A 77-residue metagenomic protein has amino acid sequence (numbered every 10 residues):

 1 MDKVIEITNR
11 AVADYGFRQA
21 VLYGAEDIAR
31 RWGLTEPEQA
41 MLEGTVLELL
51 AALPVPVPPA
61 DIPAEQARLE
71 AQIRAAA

Functional and structural regions predicted by a protein language model:
M1-A77: Terminal, compositionally biased segments used for targeting/anchoring and flexible tails
